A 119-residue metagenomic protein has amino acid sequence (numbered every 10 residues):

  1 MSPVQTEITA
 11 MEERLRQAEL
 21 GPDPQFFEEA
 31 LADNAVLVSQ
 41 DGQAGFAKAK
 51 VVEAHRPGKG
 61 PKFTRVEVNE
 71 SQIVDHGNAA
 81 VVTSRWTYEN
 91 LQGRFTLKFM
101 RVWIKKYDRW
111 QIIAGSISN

Functional and structural regions predicted by a protein language model:
P3-P22: Short, aromatic-enriched amphipathic alpha-helices that serve as compact interaction elements
Q5-T6, P24-D75, Q92-G93: A solvent-exposed, acidic/Ser-Thr-rich amphipathic alpha-helical stretch
L15, V51, V68-I73, S84-Y88 (+1 more regions): Hydrophobic/aromatic beta-strand elements that line small-molecule binding cavities or substrate pockets in beta-rich
L31, W86-Y88, S116-S118: Short beta-strand segments enriched in hydrophobic/aromatic residues within well-folded beta-rich domains
V36-Q40, A80-Y88: Short, well-ordered beta-strand segments in beta-rich or mixed alpha/beta enzyme and ligand-binding folds
I73-A79, I104-R109: A short, structured loop/turn motif at beta-sheet edges
T96-N119: Short beta-strand edge/turn micro-motifs at domain boundaries
